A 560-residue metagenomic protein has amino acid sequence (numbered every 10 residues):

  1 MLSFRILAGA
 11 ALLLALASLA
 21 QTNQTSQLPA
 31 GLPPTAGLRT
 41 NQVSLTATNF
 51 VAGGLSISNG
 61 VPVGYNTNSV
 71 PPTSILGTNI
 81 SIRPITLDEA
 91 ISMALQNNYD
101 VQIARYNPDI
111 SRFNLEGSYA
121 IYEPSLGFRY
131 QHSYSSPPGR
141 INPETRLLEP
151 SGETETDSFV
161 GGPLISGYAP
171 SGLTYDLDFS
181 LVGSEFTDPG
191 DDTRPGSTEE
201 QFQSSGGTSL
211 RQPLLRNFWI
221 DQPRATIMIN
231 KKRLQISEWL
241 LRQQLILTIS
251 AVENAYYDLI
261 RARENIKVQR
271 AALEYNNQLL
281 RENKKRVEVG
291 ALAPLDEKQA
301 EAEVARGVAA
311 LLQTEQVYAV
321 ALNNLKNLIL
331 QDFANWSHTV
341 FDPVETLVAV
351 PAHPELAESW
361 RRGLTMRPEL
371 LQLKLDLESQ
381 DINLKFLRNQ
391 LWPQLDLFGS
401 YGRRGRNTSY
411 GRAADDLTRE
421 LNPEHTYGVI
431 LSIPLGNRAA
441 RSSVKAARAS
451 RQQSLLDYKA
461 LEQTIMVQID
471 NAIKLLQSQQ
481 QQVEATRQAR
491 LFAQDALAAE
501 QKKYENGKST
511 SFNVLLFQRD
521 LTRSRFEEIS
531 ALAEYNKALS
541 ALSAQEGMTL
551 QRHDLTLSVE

Functional and structural regions predicted by a protein language model:
L2-G9, L19-T46, F50, S136 (+6 more regions): Acidic, low-complexity, intrinsically disordered peripheral segments
A15-A17: N-terminal signal peptide c-region/cleavage motif recognized by signal peptidases
T22-F159, L210-A225, I229-K231, P343-E378 (+7 more regions): Bacterial Sec-pathway N-terminal export signals of envelope proteins
I75-I82, R129-T208, D342-H353, K385 (+3 more regions): Small/polar, glycine/serine/threonine/aspartate-rich low-complexity segments that form flexible
Q102-Y106, Y119-A120, P170-E200, R216-L240 (+9 more regions): Sec/SRP-type N-terminal targeting helices
S118, W239-S359, L475, Q479 (+2 more regions): Periplasmic alpha-helical coiled-coil/stalk elements that build and connect Gram-negative outer-membrane
V287-P294, Y504-K508, Q545: A short glycine-centered flexible hinge/capping loop motif at secondary-structure junctions
A293, K508-I529: Short terminal targeting/anchoring segments
